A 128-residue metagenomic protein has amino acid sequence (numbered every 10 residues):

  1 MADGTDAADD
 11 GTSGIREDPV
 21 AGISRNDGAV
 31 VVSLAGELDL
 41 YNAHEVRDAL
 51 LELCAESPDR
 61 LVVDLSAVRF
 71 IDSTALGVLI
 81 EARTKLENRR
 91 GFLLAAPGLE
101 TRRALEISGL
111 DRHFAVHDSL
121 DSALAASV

Functional and structural regions predicted by a protein language model:
D3-D6, T12-D48, A67: STAS-typified acidic loop motif
L40-F114: Amphipathic alpha-helical interaction surfaces in cytosolic regulatory modules
A115-S119: Short acidic-hydrophobic, aromatic-tinged amphipathic segments that line or gate anion-handling sites
S127-V128: A short, charged, amphipathic alpha-helix used as a generic interaction element across diverse proteins
